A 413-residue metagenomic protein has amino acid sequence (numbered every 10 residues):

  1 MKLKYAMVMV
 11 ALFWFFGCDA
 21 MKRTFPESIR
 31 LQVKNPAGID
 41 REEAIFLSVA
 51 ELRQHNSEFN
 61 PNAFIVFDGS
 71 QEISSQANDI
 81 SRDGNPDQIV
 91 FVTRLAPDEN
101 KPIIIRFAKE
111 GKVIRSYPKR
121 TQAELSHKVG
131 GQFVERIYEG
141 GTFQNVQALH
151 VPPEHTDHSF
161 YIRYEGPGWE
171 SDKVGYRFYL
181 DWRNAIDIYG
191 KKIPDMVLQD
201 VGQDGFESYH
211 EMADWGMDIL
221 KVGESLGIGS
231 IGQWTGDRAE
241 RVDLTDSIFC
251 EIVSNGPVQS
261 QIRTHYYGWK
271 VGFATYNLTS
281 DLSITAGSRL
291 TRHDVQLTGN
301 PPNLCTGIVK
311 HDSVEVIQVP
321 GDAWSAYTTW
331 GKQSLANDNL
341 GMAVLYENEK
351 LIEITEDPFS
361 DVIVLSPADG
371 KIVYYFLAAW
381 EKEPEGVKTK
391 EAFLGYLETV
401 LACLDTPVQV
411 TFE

Functional and structural regions predicted by a protein language model:
M1-I29: Bacterial Sec-dependent N-terminal signal peptides
K22-P36, C305-E356: Polysaccharide-binding surfaces and accessory modules of carbohydrate-active proteins
K22-T142, V146-D157, Y164: Alpha-mannosidase-like glycoside hydrolase catalytic domains involved in N-glycan trimming, generalizing to other
I29-V33, K173, S280, T291-L297: Short, well-ordered beta-strand segments enriched in hydrophobic/aromatic residues
S81-A96, A343-E413: Beta-strand-rich recognition/accessory modules
K109-R241: Solvent-exposed N-terminal domain segments of exported/luminal and surface proteins
E211-T285: Extended, loop-rich substrate-binding clefts of extracytoplasmic carbohydrate-active enzymes
L278, R289-P320: Acidic (Asp/Glu-rich), glycine- and aromatic
